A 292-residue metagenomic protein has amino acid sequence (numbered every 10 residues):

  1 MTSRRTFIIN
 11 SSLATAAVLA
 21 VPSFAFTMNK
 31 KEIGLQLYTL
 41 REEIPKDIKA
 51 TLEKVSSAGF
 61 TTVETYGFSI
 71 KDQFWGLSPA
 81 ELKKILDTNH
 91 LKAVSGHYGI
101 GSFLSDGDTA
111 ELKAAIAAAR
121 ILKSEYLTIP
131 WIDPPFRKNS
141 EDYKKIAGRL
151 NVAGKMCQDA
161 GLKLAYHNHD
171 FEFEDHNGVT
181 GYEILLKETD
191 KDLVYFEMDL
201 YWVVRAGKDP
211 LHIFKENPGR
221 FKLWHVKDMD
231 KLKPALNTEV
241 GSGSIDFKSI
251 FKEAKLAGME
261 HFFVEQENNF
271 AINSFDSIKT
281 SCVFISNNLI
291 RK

Functional and structural regions predicted by a protein language model:
M1-T15, L19: N-terminal secretory signal peptides and thylakoid transit peptides that target proteins across membranes
S12-L13, V18, I85, F103-Y195 (+1 more regions): Active-site acidic/histidine proton-transfer and metal-coordination neighborhood in alpha/beta enzyme cores
S23-E53: C-terminal segment of N-terminal export signals and the immediately downstream linker at the start of the mature
M28, L52-S57, F74-A93, E111-K123 (+4 more regions): Acidic (Asp/Glu)-rich catalytic clusters
K31-Q36, V63-T65, A93-Y98, L127-I129 (+4 more regions): Hydrophobic faces of well-ordered beta-strands that scaffold small-molecule active sites in alpha/beta enzyme cores
L35, V55, V63, L86 (+6 more regions): Conserved, mostly hydrophobic/aromatic
T62-V63, C157-S244: Acidic/histidine-rich catalytic cores of soluble enzymes
E64-K83, P134: Glycine-rich, proline-tolerant flexible connector loops at the mouths of alpha/beta enzymes
